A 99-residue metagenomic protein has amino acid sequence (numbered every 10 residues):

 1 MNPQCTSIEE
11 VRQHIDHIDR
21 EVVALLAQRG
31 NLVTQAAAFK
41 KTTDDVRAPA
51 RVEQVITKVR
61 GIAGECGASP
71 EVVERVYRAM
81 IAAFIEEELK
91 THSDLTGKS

Functional and structural regions predicted by a protein language model:
M1-S99: Domain-level signature for soluble enzymes in the chorismate/prephenate branch of the shikimate pathway
